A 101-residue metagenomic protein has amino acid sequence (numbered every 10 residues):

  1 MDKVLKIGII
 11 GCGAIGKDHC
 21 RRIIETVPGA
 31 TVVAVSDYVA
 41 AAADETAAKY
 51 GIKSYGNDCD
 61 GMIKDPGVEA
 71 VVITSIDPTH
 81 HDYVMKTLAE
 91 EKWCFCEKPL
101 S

Functional and structural regions predicted by a protein language model:
M1-Y50: N-terminal Rossmann-like dinucleotide-binding module
Y50-S101: Beta-loop-alpha module in the N-terminal Rossmann-like domain of NAD(P)-dependent dehydrogenases, especially those
